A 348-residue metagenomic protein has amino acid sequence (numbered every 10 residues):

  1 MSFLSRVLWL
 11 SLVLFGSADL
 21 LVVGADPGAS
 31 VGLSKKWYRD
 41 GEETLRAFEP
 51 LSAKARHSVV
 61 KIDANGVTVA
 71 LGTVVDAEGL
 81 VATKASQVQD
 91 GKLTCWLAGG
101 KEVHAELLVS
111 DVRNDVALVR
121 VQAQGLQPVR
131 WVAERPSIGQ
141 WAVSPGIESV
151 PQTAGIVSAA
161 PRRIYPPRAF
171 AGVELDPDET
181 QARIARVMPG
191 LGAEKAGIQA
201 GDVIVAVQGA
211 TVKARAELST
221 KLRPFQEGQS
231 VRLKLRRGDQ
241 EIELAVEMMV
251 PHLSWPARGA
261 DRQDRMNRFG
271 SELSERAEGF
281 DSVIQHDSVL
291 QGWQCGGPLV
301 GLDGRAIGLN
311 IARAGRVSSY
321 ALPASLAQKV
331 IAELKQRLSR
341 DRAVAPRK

Functional and structural regions predicted by a protein language model:
M1-R6, A117, P323: Positively charged n-region of N-terminal signal peptides that target proteins for export
V7-D19: Bacterial N-terminal signal peptides
D19-D26: Signal peptide processing junction and immediate N-terminal pro/mature segment of secreted/exported proteins
D26-S52, L126-Q127, W141-L175, R215-Q285 (+1 more regions): C-terminal cap/linker of serine protease catalytic domains
S58-T153, E179-A182, P189-K195, A206 (+8 more regions): Conserved active-site neighborhood of the chymotrypsin/trypsin-like protease fold
T73, E194-I204, V289-L309: Catalytic nucleophile loop of clan PA
E78-G79, G238-D239, V300-R305: A glycine-centered beta-loop-beta connector
A171-I184, A200: Autoprocessing Asn-cyclization modules and mimics
